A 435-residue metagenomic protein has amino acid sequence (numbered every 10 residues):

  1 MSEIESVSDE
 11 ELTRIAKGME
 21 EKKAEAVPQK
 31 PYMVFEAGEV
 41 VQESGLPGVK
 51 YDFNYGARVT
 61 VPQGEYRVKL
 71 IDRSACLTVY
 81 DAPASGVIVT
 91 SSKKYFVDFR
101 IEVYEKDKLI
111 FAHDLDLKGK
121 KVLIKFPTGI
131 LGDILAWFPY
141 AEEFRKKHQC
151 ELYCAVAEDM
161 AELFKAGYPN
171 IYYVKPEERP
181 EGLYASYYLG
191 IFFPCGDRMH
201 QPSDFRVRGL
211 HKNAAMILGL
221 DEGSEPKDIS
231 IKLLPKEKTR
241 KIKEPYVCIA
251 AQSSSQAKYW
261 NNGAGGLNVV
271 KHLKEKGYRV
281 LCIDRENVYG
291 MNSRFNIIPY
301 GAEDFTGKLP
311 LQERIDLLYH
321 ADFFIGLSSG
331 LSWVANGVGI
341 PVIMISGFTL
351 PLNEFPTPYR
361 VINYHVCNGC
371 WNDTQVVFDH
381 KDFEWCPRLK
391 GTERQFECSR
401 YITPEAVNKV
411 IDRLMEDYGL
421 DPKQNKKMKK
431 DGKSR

Functional and structural regions predicted by a protein language model:
S2-R435: Catalytic machinery of carbohydrate-active enzymes, primarily nucleotide-sugar-dependent glycosyltransferases
